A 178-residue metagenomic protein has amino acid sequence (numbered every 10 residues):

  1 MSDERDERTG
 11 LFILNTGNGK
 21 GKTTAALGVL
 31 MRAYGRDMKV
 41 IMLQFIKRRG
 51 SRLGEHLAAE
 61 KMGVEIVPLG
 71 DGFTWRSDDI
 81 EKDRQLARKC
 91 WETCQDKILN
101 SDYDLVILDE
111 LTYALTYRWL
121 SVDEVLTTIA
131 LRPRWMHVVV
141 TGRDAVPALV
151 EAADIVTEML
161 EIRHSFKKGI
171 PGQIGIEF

Functional and structural regions predicted by a protein language model:
M1-L11: Extreme N-terminal, non-catalytic leader segments that precede Walker-type/kinase nucleotide-binding cores
D6, N15-G17, T24, V138 (+1 more regions): Short glycine- and Lys/Arg-enriched binding-loop motifs that mark or flank ligand-binding interfaces
L11-L99: Conserved P-loop
F45, E110-L111: Generic detector of well-ordered alpha-helical packing
F73-T74, T93-D102, L111-F178: Replace "adjacent to P-loop NTPase cores in ATP/GTP-dependent enzymes" with "adjacent to NTP-binding cores
I107: Glycine-rich phosphate-binding loops of nucleotide-dependent enzymes
